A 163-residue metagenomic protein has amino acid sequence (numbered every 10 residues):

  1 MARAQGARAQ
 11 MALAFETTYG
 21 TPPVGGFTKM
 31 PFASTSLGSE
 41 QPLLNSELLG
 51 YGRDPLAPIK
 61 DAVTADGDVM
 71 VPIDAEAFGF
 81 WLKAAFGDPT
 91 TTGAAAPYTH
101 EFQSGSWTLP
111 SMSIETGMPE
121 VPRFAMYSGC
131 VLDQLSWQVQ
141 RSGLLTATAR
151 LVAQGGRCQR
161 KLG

Functional and structural regions predicted by a protein language model:
M1-G163: Signature of extracytoplasmic/envelope-associated structural regions
